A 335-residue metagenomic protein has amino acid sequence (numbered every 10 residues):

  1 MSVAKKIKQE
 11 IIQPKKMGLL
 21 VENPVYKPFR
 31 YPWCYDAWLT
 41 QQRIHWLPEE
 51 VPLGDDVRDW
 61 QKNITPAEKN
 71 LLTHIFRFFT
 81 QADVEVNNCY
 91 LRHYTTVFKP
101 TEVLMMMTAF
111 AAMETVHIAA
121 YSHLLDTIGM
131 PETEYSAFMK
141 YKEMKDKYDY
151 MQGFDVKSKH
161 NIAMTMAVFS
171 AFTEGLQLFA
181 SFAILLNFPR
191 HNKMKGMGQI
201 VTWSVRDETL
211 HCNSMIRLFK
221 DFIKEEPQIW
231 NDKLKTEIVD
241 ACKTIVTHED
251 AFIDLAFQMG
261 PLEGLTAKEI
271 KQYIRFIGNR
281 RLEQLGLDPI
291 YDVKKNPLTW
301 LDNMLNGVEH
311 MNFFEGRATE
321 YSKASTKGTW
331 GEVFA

Functional and structural regions predicted by a protein language model:
S2-A335: Non-heme di-metal
